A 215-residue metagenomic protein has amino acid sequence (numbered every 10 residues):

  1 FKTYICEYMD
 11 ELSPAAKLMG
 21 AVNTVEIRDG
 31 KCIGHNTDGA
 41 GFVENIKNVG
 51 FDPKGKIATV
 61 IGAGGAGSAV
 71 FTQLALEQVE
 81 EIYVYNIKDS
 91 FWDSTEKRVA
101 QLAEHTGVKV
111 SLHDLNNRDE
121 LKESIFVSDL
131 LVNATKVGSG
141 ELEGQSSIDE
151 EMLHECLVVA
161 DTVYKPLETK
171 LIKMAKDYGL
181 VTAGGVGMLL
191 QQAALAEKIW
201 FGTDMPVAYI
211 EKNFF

Functional and structural regions predicted by a protein language model:
F1-V49: Phosphate/diphosphate ligand-binding glycine-rich loop within oxidoreductases
R28, F51-I57, H154-E155: Short helix-loop-beta connector
G34-N36, G55-L76, N86-I87, F91: Glycine-rich adenosine-cofactor-binding loop
L76-E81, D177-V181: Conserved S-adenosyl-L-methionine
V79-T106: NAD(P)-binding Rossmann-fold cofactor-contacting core
V108-T182: Rossmann-like adenosine-cofactor binding region
T162-F215: Adenosine-phosphate binding glycine-rich loop
